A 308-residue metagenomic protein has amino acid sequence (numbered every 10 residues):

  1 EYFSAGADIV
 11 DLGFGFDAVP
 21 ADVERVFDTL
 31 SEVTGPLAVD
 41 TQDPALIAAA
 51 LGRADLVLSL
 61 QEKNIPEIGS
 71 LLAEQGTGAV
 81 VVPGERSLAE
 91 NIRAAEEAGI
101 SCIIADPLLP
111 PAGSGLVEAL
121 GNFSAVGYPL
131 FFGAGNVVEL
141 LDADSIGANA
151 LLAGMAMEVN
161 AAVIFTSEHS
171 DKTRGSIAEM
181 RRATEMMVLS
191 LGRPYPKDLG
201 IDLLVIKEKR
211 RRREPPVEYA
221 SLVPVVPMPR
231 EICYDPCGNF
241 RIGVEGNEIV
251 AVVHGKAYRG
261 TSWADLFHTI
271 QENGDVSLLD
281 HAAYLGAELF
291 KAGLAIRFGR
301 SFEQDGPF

Functional and structural regions predicted by a protein language model:
Y2, G6, D40, A105 (+1 more regions): Conserved, mostly hydrophobic/aromatic
F3-S4, S31-E32, A50-R53, P66-G76 (+2 more regions): Acidic (Asp/Glu)-rich catalytic clusters
A7-G35: Glycine-rich, proline-tolerant flexible connector loops at the mouths of alpha/beta enzymes
V10-F16, G35-D43, A54-S70, T77-S87 (+1 more regions): Catalytic beta/alpha-barrel core
F27, P44-I47, I68-G69, I92 (+2 more regions): Generic hydrophobic/aromatic pocket-lining and core-packing "Φ" positions
Q75, V82-E208: Catalytic alpha/beta core domains of metabolic enzymes, predominantly
T184-M186, S190-G246: Active-site loops and adjacent core secondary-structure elements that bind or stabilize anionic groups
Y234-F308: Extended hydrophobic packing segments that form well-structured cores
